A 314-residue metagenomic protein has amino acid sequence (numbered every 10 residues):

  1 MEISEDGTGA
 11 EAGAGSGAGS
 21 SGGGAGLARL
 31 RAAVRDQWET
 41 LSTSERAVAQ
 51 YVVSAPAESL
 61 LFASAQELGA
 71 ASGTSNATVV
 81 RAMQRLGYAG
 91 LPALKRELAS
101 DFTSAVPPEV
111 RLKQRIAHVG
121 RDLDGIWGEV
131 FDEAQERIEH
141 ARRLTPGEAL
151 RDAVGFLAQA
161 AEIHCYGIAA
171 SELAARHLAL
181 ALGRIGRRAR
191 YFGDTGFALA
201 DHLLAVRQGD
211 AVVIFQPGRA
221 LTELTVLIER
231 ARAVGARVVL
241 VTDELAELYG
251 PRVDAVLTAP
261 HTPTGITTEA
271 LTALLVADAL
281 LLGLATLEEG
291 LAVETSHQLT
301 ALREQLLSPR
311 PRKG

Functional and structural regions predicted by a protein language model:
I3, L27-R31, T40, R46-A47 (+2 more regions): HTH-adjacent hinge/linker in prokaryotic transcriptional regulators
S4-A25: Intrinsically disordered, low-complexity terminal tails and inter-domain linkers enriched for S/T/G/P/D/E
Y51, A71, A153-F156, H202: CheY-like receiver
Y88-A89, L282-A292: Short helix-capping/linker segments at secondary-structure and domain boundaries
P146-A158: Short, acidic loop-to-helix structural element flanking the phosphoryl-transfer center in phosphate-processing enzymes
A158-L275, A279-A285: Glycine-rich phosphate-binding loops that contact phosphosugars or nucleotide phosphates
L287-G314: Internal, active-site/partner-interface "lid" segment
